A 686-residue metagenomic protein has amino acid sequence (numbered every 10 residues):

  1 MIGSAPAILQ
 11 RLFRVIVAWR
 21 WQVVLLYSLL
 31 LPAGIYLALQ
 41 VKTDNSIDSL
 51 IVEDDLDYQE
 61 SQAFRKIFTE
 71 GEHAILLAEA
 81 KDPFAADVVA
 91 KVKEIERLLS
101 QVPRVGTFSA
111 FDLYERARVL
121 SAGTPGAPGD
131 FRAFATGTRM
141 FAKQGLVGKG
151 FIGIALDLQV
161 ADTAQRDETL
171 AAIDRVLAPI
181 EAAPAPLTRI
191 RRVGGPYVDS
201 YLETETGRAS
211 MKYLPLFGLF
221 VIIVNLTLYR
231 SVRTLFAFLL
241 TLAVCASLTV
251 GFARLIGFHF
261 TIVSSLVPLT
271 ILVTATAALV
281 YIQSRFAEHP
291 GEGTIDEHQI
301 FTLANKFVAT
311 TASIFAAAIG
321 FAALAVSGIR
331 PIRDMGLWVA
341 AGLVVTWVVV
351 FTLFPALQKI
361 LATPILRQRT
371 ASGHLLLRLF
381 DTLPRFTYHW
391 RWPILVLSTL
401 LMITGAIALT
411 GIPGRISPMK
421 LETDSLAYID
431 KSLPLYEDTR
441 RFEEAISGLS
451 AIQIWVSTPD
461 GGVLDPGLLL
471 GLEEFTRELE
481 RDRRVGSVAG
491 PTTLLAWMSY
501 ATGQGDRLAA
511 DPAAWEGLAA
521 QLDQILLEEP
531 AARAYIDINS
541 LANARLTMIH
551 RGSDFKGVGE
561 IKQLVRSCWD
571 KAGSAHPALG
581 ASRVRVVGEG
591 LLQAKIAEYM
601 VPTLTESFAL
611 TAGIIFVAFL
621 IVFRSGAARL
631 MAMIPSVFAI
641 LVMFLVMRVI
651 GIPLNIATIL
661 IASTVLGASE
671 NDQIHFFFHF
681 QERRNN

Functional and structural regions predicted by a protein language model:
M1-N45, A63, A161-T423, S553-K556 (+2 more regions): Membrane-embedded transmembrane helical bundles of large multi-pass transporters/channels
D44-R104, G462-L469: Juxtamembrane extramembrane loops of integral membrane proteins
Q59, A90-L158, A172-R175, Y201 (+2 more regions): Extracytoplasmic
E70, K149-G150, A316, G448 (+2 more regions): Short flexible coil/turn linkers enriched for glycine and charged/polar residues that connect secondary-structure
H73, P103-V119, A185-G194, I394-L395 (+2 more regions): Short beta-strand elements
A74-E79, R139-E181, T188-R191, E203 (+3 more regions): A short beta-strand structural signal in non-transmembrane regions
P83-A90, A161-A171, Y213, Y428-S432 (+2 more regions): Solvent-exposed, non-transmembrane alpha-helical starts
W390-G517: Juxtamembrane segments of multi-pass membrane proteins
